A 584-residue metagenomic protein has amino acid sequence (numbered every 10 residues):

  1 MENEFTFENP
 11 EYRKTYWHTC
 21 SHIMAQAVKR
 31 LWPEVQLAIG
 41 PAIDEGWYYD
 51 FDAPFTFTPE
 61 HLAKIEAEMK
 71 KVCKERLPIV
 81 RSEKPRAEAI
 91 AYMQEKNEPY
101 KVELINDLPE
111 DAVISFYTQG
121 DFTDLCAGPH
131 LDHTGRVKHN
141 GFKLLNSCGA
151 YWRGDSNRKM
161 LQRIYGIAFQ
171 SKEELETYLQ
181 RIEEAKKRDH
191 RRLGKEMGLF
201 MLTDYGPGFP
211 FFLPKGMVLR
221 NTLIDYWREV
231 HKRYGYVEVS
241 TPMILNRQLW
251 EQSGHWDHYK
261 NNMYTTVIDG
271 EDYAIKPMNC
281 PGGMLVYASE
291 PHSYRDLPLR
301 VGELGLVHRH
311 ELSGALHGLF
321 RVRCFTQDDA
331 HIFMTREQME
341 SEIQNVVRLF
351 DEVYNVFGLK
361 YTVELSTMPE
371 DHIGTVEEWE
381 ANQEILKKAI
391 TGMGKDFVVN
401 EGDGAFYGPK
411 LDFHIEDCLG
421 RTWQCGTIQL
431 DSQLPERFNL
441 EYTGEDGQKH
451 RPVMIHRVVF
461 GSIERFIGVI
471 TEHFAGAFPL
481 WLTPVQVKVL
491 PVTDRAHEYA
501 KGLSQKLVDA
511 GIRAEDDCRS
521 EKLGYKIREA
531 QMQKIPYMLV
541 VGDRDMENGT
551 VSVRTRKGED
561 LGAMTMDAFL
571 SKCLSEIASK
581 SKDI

Functional and structural regions predicted by a protein language model:
M1-Q36, D44, D50-I584: NTP/phosphate- and nucleic-acid-binding module
P41: Structural signature of FAD isoalloxazine-binding scaffolds in flavoprotein oxidoreductases
